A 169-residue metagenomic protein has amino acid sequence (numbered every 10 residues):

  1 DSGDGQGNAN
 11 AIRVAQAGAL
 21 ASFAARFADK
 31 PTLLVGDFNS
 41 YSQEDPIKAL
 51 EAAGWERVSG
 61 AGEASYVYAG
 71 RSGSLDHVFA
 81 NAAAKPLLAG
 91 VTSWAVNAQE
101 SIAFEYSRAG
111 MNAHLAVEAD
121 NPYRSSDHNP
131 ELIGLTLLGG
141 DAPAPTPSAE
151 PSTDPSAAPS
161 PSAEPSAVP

Functional and structural regions predicted by a protein language model:
D1-N10: Active-site His/acidic residue clusters
N10-G18: Non-membrane alpha-helical structural segments and their capping/turn regions in soluble enzymes
V14, S22-L33, F38-P147: Metal-dependent phosphoester-hydrolase catalytic domains
G140-P169: Ser/Thr/Gly/Pro-rich low-complexity, disordered linker/stalk segments of secreted and cell-surface proteins
